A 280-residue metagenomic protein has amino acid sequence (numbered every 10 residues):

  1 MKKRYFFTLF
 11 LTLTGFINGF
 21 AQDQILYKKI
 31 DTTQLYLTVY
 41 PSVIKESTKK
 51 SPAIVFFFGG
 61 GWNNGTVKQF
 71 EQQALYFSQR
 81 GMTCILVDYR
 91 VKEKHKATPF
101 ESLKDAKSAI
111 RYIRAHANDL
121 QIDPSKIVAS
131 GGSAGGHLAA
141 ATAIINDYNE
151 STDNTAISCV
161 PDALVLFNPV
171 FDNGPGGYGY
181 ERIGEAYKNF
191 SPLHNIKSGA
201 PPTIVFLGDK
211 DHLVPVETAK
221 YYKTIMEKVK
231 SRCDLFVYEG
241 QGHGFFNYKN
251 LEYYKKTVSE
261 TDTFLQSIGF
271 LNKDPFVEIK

Functional and structural regions predicted by a protein language model:
F20-K49: N-terminal cap/lid segment of alpha/beta-hydrolase-fold proteins
T38, K220, E227-K280: C-terminal catalytic histidine-bearing segment of alpha/beta-hydrolase fold enzymes
K49-G60: Short beta-strand element of the alpha/beta-hydrolase
V67-L86: Short amphipathic alpha-helix adjacent to the substrate-entry channel of hydrolases
A97-N118, S259: Alpha/beta-hydrolase active-site loop
S108-Y178, Y187-K188, P192: Primarily recognizes the serine-hydrolase "nucleophile elbow" in alpha/beta-hydrolase and SGNH/GDSL folds
V205-L207, D211: Short beta-strand/loop motif that positions the catalytic acidic residue of the alpha/beta-hydrolase fold
H212-T218: Conserved alpha/beta-hydrolase "acid-adjacent" motif
